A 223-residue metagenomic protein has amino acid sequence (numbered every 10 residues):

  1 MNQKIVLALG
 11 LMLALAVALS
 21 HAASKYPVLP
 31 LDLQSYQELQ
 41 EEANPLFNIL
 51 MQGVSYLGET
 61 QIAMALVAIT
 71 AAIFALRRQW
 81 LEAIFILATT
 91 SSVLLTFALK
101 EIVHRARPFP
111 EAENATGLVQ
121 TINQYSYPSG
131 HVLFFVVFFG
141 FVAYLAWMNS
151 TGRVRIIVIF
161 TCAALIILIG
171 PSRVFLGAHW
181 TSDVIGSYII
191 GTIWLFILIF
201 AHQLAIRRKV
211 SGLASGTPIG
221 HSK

Functional and structural regions predicted by a protein language model:
M1-A63, V103-V119: N-terminal transmembrane-helix/juxtamembrane module of multi-pass inner/ER membrane proteins
L7-A8, V67-L95, I159: Interfacial segments of alpha-helical transmembrane regions
L15-L19, S91-F97, A164-V174: Aromatic-anchored segments of alpha-helical transmembrane domains
S35, V54, L99, H131 (+1 more regions): Divalent metal-coordination and catalytic microenvironments
L57-R78, F134-V142, A146: Hydrophobic alpha-helical transmembrane segments
L94-A98, I102, P128, V132: Mid-bilayer segments of alpha-helical transmembrane spans in multi-pass integral membrane proteins that mediate
E113-K223: Membrane-embedded catalytic cores of phosphoryl/pyrophosphoryl-handling enzymes
